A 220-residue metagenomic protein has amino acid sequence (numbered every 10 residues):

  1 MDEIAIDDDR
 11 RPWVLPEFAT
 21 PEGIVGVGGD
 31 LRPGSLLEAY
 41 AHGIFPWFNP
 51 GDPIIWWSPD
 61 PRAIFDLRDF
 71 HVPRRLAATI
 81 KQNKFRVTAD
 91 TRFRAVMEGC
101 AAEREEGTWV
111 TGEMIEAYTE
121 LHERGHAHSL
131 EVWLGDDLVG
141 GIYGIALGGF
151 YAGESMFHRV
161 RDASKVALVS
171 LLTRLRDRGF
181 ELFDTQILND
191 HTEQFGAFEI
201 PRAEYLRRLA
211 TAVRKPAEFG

Functional and structural regions predicted by a protein language model:
M1-G220: N-acyltransferase acceptor-side catalytic subdomain
